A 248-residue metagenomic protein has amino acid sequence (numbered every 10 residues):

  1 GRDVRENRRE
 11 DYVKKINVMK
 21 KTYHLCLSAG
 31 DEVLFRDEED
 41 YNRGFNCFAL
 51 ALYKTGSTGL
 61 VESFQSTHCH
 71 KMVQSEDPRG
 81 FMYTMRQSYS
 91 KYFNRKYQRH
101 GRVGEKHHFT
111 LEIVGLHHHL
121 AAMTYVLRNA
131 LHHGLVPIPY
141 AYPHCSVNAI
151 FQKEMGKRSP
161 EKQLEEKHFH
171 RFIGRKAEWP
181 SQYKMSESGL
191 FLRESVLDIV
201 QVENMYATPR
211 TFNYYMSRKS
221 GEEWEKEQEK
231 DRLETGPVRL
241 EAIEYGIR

Functional and structural regions predicted by a protein language model:
G1-T67, Q74-R248: Short Pro-Cys-Gly-centered "Cys-loop" motif that presents a nucleophilic cysteine in a tight turn
